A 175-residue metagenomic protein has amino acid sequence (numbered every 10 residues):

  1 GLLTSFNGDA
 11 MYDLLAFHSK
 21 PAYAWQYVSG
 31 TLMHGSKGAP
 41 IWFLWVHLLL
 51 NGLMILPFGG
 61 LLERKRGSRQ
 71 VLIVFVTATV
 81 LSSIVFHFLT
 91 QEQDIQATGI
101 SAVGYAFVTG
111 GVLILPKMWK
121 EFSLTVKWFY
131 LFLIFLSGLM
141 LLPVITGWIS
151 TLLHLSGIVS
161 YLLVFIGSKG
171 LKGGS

Functional and structural regions predicted by a protein language model:
G1-A97, P143-I149: N-terminal TM1-TM2 helical hairpin plus the immediately adjacent luminal interfacial "cap"
T4-S5, D9, L61, E121-F122 (+1 more regions): Residue-level signal for well-ordered alpha-helical segments
F17, K120-S123: Short secondary-structure boundary/capping segments
Y23, R69, I84, F88 (+3 more regions): C-terminal transmembrane module of polytopic alpha-helical membrane proteins
L49-Q70, F107-W119, V159-L171: Membrane-interfacial alpha-helical segments at the cytosolic side of multi-pass membrane proteins
R69-V76, T98-V103, S123-Y130: Cytoplasmic-side transmembrane-helix entry/capping segments in multi-pass membrane proteins
T79-V80, A106-T109, F132-G138: Small-residue-rich segments of transmembrane alpha-helices in multi-pass membrane proteins, especially helix faces
Q93-P116, L153: Membrane-interface micro-motifs in multi-pass membrane enzymes
